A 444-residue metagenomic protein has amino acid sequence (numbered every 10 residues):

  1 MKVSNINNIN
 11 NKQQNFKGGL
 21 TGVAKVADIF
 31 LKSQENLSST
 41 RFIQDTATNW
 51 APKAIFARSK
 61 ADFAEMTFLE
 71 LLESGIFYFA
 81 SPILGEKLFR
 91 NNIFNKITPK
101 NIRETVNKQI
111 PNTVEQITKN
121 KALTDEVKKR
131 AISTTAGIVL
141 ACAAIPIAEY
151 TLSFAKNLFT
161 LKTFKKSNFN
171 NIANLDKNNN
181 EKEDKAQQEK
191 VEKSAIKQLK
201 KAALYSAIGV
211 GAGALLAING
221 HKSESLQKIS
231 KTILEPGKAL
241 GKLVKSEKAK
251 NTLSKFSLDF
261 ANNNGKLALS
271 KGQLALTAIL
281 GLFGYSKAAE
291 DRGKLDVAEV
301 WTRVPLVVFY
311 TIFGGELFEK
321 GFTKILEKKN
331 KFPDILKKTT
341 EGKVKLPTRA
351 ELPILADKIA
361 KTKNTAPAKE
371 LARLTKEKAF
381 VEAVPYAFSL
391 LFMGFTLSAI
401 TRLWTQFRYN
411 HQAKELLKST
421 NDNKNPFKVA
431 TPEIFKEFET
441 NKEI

Functional and structural regions predicted by a protein language model:
M1-I444: Glycine-rich, hydrophobic membrane-spanning regions of integral membrane proteins that mediate transport
